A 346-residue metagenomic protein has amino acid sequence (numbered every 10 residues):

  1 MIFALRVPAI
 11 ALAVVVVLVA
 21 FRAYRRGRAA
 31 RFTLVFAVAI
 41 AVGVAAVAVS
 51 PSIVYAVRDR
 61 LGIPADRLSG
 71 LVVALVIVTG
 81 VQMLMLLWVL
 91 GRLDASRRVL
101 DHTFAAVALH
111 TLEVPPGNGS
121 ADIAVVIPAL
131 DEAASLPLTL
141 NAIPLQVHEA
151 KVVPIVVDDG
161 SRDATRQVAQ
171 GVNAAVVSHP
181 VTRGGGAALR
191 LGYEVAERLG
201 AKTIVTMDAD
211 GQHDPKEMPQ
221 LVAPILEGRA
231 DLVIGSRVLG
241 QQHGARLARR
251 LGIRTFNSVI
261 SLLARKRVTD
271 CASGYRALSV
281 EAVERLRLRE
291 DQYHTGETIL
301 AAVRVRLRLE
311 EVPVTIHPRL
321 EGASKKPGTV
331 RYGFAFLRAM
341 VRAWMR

Functional and structural regions predicted by a protein language model:
A29-V35, A46-R60, P64-Q82, V89 (+5 more regions): Hydrophobic helical membrane-anchoring modules
P116, N141-A150: Short, acidic, metal-binding catalytic loop of nucleotide-sugar glycosyltransferases
D122-A124, V153, E297: Cell-envelope/extracellular polymer assembly enzymes that use nucleotide-activated donors
I123-E132, T139, Q146: A conserved hydrophobic helix/loop-capping motif in glycosyltransferases and polysaccharide synthases
I127, A150-G160: Short beta-strand/loop segment that forms part of the nucleotide-sugar
D158-R166, G211: A conserved acidic beta->alpha catalytic loop
A175-R198, P215-Q292, P318-G328: Acceptor/aglycone-binding surface of glycosyltransferases and processive sugar-polymer synthases
A201-Q212: Short beta-strand-to-loop acidic/aromatic patch adjacent to the donor-nucleotide binding site
